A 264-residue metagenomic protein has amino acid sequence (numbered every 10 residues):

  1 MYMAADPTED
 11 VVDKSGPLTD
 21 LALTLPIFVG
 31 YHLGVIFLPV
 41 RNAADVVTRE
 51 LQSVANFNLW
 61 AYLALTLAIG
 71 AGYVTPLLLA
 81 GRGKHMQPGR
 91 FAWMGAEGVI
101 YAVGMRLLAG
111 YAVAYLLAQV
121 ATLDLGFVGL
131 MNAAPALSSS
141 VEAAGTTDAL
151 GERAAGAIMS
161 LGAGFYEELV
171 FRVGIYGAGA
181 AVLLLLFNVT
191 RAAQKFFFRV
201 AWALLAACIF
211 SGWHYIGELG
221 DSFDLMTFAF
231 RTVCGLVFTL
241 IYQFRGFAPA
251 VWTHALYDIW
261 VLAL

Functional and structural regions predicted by a protein language model:
M1-K14: Short, Lys/Arg-rich, polar N-terminal cytosolic tail immediately upstream of the first transmembrane signal-anchor
P17-L33, E97-Y101, W202-I209: Alpha-helical transmembrane segments
L23-A44, A109-G110: Alpha-helical transmembrane segments of multi-pass membrane proteins
P39, A71-Y73, M105, A109-G110 (+3 more regions): Alpha-helical transmembrane segments of polytopic integral membrane proteins, especially the permease/helical cores
V46-V54, L79-G164, A180-A193: Juxtamembrane helix-loop-helix connectors linking adjacent transmembrane helices in multi-pass membrane enzymes
Q52-I69: Interfacial helix-start motif at the membrane-water boundary
T66-A80: Central hydrophobic cores of alpha-helical transmembrane segments in multi-pass inner-membrane proteins across all
R153-L264: Transmembrane helix-loop-helix hairpins at the membrane interface of multi-pass integral membrane proteins
